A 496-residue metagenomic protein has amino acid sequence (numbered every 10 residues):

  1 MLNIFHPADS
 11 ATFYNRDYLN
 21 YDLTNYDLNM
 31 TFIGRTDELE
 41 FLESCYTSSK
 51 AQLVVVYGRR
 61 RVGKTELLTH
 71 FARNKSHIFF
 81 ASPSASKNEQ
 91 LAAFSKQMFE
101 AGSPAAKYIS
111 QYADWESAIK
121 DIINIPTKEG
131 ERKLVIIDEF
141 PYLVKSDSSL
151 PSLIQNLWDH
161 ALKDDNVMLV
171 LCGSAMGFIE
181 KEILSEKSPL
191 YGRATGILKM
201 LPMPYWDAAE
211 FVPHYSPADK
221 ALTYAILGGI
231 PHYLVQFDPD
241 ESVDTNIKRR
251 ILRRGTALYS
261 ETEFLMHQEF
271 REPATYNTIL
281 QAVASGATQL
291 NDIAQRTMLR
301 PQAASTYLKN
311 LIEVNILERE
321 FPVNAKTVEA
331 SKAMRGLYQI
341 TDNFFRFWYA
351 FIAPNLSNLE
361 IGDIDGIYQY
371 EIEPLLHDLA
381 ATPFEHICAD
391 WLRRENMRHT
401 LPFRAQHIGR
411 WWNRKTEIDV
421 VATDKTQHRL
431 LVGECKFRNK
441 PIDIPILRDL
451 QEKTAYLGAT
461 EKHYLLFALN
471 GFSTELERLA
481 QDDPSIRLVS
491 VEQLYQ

Functional and structural regions predicted by a protein language model:
M1-D365: Phosphate-binding site recognition
A8, L19, R335-Q496: A cross-kingdom feature that marks ATP-driven nucleic-acid transaction machinery
